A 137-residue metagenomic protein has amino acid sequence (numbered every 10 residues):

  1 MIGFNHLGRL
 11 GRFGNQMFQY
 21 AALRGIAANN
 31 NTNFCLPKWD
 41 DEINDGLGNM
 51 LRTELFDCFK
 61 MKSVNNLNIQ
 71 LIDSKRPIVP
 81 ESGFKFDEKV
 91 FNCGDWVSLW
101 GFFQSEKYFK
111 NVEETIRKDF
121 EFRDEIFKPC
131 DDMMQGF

Functional and structural regions predicted by a protein language model:
M1-N44: N-terminal pre-catalytic "stem/leader" segment of glycosyltransferase-like enzymes
I43-F137: Secretory-pathway luminal glycosyltransferase catalytic domains
